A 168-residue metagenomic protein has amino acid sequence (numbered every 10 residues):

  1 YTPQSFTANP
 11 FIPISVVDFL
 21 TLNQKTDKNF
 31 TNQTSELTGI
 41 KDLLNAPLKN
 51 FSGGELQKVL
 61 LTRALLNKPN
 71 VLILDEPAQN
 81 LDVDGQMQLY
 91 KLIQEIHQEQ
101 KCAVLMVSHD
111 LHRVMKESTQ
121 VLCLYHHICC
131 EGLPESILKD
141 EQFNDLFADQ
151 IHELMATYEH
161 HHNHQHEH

Functional and structural regions predicted by a protein language model:
K28-A46: Conserved ABC ATPase "signature" region
P47-F51, E55: Conserved ABC ATPase signature
K68: Conserved catalytic motifs of ABC-family nucleotide-binding domains
L72-E76: Catalytic Walker B motif of ABC-type/P-loop ATPase nucleotide-binding domains
S108-H109: H-loop/switch region of ABC-family ATPase nucleotide-binding domains
V121-L133: H-loop (His-switch) and adjacent beta-strand-loop-beta switch element of ABC-type ATPase nucleotide-binding domains
K139, L146-H168: ABC ATPase nucleotide-binding domains
